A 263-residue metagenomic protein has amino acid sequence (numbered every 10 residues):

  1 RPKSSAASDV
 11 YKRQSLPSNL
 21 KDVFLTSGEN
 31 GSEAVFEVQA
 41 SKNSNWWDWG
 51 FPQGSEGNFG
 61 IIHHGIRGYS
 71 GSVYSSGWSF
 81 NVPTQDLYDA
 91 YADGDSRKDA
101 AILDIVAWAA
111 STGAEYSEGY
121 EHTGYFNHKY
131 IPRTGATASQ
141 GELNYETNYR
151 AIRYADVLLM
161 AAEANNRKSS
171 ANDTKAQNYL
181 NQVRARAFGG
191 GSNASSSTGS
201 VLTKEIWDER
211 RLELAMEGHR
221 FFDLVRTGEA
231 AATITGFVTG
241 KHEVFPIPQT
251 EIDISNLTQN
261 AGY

Functional and structural regions predicted by a protein language model:
R1-A7, Y11: Single conserved hydrophobic/aromatic residue that forms the stacking wall/gate of nucleotide- or nucleobase-binding
K12-R13, A187: Alpha-helical junction/boundary sensor with strong preference for TPR arrays
R13-K21, G135, S192: Glycine- and aromatic-rich loop/turn segments at beta-sheet edges
D22-S79, N144, Y149, R184 (+1 more regions): Long, intrinsically disordered, low-complexity segments
D86-Y154, G262: Flexible, polar/acidic helix-loop-strand segments at domain edges
Y154, A161-E163, K168: Structural register within alpha-helical repeat arrays
K168-K175: Structural helix-adjacent loops and short alpha-helical linkers that scaffold large soluble proteins
Q177-L180, T203: Extracytoplasmic/secreted envelope proteins and their assembly/folding machinery, especially bacterial periplasmic
